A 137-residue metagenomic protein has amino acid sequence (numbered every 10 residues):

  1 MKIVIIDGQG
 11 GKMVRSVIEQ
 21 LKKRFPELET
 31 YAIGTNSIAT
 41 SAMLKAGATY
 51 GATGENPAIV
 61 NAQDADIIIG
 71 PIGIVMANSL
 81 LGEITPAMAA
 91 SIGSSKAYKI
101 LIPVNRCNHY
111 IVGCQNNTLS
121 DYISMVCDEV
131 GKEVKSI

Functional and structural regions predicted by a protein language model:
M1-T35: Glycine-rich phosphate/diphosphate-binding loop of Rossmann-like nucleotide-binding domains
I5, A32-G34, G51-T53, G70 (+1 more regions): General beta-strand structural signal in soluble alpha/beta enzymes
Q9-G11, I67, G73-M76, N105-C107: Short glycine-rich anion-binding loops that position phosphate/pyrophosphate groups of nucleotides and phosphorylated
L21, A87-I92: Catalytic-core regions built around general acid/base machinery
E27-L28, S94-K99: A short helix->loop->beta-strand "cap" motif at the edges of active sites that frequently abuts
Y31-T53, H109-V112: N-terminal beta-loop-helix "entrance" segment that forms/cooperates in small-molecule cofactor or anionic ligand
Y50-M88: Glycine-rich phosphate-binding loop
L101-I137: Short, glycine-/small-residue-rich phosphate/pyrophosphate-handling segment
